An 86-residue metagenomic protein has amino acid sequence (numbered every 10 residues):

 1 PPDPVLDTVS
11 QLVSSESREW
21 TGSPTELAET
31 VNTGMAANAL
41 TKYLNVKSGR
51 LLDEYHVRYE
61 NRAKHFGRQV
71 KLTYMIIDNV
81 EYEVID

Functional and structural regions predicted by a protein language model:
P1-D86: DNA transaction DNA-binding modules
